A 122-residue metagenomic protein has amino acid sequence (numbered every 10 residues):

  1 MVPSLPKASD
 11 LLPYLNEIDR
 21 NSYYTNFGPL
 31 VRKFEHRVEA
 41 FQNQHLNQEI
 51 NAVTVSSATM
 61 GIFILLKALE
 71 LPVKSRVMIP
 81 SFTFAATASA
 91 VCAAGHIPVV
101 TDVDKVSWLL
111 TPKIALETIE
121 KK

Functional and structural regions predicted by a protein language model:
M1-A68, P72, A94: Conserved PLP-binding active-site segment in aminotransferase class I/II-type PLP enzymes
K67-K122: PLP-dependent aminotransferase-like
